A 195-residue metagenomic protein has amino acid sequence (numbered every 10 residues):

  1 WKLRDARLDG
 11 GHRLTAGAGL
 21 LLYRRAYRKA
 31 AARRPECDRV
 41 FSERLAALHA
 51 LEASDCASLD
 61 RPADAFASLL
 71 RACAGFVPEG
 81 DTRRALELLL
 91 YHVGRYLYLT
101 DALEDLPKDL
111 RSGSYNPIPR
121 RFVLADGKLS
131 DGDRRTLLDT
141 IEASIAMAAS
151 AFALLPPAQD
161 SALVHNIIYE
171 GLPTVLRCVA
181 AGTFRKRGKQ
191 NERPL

Functional and structural regions predicted by a protein language model:
W1-L88, R95, L99-E142, A146 (+5 more regions): Acidic catalytic motifs of isoprenoid enzymes
I167-I168: Bilayer-spanning, highly hydrophobic alpha-helical transmembrane segments
